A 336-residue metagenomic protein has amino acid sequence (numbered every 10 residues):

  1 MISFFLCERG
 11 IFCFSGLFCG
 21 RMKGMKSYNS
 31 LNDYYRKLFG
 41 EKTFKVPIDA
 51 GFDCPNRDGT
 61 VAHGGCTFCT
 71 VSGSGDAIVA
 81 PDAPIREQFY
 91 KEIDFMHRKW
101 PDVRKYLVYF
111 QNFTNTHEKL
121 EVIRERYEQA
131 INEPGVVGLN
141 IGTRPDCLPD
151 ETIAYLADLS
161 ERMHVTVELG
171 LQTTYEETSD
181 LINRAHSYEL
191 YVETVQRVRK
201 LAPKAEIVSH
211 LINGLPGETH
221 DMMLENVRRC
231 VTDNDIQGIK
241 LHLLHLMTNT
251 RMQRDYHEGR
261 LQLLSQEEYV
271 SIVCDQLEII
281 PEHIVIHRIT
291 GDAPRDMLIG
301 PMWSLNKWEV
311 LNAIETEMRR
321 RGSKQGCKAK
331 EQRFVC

Functional and structural regions predicted by a protein language model:
M22-I85, Y90-L107: N-terminal [4Fe-4S]-dependent radical SAM core
K23-D33, K42-F44, G238, H245-C336: Auxiliary Fe-S-binding modules of radical SAM enzymes
V46-I48, Y106-V108, L139-I141, V165-L169 (+3 more regions): Hydrophobic faces of well-ordered beta-strands that scaffold small-molecule active sites in alpha/beta enzyme cores
C66, A130-V136, E225-K240, L311 (+1 more regions): Structural recognition of alpha->loop->beta junctions
D76-A83, N112-E125, L139-A202, N213-N234 (+1 more regions): Conserved non-cysteine loop/helix-boundary elements of the Radical SAM core domain that shape
K91-E133, G138: A contiguous, low-structure linker/loop signature
E133-V136, R197-I207, D233-N234, I272-V285: A structural motif corresponding to the C-terminal end of an alpha-helix and its immediate exit/capping segment
